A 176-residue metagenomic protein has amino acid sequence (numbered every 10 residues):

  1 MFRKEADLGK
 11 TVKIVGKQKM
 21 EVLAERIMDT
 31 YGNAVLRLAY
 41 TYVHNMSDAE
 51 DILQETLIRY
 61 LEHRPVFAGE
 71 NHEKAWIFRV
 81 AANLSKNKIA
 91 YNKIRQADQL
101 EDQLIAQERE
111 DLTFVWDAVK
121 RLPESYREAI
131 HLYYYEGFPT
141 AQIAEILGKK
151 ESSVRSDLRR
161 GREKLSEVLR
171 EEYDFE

Functional and structural regions predicted by a protein language model:
R3, V12-R37, E50: A short, charge-rich alpha-helical start-of-domain segment used by transcription regulators
I27-M46, H63, V119: Amphipathic, Lys/Arg- and hydrophobic-enriched alpha-helical face
R37, D51-I58, N71-N83: Structural recognition of an alpha-helix C-terminal capping motif at a helix-to-coil junction
H44, E55-H72, Y91-N92: Sigma70-family region 2
A68, F78-D98, E108, R160: Arg/Lys-rich amphipathic alpha helix in sigma70-family domain 2
A82, L147-E171: DNA-recognition helix of helix-turn-helix
N87, I94-K120, P139: Internal acidic/polar
A129-Y133: A short pre-motif secondary-structure segment
